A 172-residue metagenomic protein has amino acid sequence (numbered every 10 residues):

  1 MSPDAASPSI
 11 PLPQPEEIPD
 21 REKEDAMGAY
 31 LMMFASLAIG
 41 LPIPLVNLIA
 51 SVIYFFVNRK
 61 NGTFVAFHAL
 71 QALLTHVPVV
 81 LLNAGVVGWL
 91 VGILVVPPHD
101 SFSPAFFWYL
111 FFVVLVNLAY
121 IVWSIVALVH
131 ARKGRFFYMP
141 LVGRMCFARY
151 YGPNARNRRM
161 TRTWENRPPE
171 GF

Functional and structural regions predicted by a protein language model:
S2-G40, V46-L74, V126-F172: Membrane-interface extramembranous regions at the lipid-water interface
D25-I49, A72-S124: Hydrophobic alpha-helical transmembrane segments in multi-pass membrane proteins
